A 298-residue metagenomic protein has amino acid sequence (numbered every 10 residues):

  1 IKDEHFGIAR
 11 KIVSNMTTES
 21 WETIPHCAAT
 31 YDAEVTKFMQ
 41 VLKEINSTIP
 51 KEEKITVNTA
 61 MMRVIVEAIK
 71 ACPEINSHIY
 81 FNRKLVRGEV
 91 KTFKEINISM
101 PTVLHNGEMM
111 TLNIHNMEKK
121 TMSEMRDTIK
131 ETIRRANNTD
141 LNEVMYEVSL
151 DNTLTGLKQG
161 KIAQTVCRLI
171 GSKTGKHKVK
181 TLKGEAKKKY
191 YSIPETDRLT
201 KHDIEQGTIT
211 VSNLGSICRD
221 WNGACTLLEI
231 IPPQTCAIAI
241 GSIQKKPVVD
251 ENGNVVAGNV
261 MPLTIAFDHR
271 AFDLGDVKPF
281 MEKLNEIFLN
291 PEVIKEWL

Functional and structural regions predicted by a protein language model:
I1-L298: C-terminal catalytic/motor cores of large multi-domain enzyme assemblies
